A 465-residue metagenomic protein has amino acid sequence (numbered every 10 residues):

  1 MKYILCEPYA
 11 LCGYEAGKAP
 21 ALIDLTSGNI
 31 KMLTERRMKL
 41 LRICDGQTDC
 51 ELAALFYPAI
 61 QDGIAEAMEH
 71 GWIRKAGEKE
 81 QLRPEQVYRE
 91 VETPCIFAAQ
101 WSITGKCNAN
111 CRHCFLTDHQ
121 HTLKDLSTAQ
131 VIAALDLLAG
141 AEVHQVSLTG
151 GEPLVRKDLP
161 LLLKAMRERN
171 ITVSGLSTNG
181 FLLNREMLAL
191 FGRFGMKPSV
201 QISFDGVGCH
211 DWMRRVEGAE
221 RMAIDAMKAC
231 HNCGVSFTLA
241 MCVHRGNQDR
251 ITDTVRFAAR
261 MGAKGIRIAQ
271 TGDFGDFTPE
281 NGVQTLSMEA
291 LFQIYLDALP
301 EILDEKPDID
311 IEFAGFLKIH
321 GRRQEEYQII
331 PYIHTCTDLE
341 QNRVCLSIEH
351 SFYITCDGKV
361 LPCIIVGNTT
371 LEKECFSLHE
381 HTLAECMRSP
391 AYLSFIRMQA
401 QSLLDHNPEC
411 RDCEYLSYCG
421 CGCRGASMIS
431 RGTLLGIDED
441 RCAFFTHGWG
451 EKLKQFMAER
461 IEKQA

Functional and structural regions predicted by a protein language model:
M1-H119: N-terminal pre-core extensions flanking Radical SAM catalytic domains
Q100, T128-T149, R156-M288: Radical SAM/AdoMet-radical enzyme domain recognition
K106-L116, P362-I365, P408-G425: Local cysteine-cluster metal-coordination motifs and their immediate loop/turn environment, predominantly Fe-S cluster
L135-G151, I437-A465: Short Fe-S-cluster ligation motifs
E289-H334, K359-V360, I365-D412, I461: C-terminal accessory region of radical SAM enzymes
I329-C345: Short, basic/aromatic recognition patches
C345-E349, E372: Short, small/polar residue-rich loop motifs at catalytic or cofactor-binding pockets
L404-E451: Cysteine-cluster motifs in flexible loop/terminal segments that predominantly coordinate metals
